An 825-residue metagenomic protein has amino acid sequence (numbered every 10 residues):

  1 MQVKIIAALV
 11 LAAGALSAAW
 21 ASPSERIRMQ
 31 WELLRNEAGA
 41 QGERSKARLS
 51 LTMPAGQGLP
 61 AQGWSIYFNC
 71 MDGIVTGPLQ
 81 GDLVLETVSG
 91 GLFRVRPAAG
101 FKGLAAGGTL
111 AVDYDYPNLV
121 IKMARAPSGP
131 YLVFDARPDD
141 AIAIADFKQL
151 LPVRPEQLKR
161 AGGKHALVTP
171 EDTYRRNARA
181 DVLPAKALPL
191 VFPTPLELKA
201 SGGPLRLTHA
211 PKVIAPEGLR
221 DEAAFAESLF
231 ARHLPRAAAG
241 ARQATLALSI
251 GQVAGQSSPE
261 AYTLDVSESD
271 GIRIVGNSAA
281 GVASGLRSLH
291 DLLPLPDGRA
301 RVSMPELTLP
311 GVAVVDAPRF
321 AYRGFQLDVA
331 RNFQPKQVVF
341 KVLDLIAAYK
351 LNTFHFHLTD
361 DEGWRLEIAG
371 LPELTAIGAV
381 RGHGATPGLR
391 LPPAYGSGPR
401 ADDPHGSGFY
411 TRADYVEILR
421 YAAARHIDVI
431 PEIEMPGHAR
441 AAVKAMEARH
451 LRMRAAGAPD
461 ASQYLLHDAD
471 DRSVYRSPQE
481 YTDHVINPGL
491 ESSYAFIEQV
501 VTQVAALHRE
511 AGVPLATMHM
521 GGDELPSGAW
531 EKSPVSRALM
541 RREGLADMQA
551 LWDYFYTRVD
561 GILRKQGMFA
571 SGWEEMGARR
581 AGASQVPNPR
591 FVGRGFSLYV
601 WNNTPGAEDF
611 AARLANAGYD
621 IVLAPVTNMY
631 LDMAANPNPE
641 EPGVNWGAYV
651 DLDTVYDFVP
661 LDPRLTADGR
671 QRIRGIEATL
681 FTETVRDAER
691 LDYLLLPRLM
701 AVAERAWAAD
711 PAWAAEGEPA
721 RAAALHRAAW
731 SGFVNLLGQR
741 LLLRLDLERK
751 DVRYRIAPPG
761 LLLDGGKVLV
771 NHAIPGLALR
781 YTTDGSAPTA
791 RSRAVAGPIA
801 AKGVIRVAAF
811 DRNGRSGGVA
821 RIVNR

Functional and structural regions predicted by a protein language model:
M29-G58: Short beta-strand elements of extracellular/lumenal beta-sandwich folds
G56-S89, P130-Y131: Short acidic, flexible loop segments centered on an aromatic residue
G81-V120: Intrinsically disordered, low-complexity Pro/Gly/Ser/Thr-rich segments with frequent PxxP/GP/PP motifs and embedded
L132-A321, G572-R580, R749, R753-A757: Acidic, contiguous N-terminal accessory segments
I214, R721-R825: Short, compositionally stereotyped local motifs that mark structural "simplifiers"
S267-V485, S492-R509, V513-T517, E677 (+1 more regions): Feature activates predominantly on carbohydrate-active enzymes
S477-G595, N603-G606: Active-site neighborhood of glycoside hydrolase catalytic domains
A570-D764: Flexible, acidic glycine-rich loops studded with aromatic residues
